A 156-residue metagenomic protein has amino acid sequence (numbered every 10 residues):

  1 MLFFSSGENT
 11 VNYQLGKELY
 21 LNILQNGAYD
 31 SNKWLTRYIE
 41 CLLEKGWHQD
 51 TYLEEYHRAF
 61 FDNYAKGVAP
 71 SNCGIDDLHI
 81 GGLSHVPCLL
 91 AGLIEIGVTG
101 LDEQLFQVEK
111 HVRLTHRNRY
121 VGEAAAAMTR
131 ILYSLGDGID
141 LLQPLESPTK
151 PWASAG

Functional and structural regions predicted by a protein language model:
M1-G156: Structured, active/binding-site neighborhoods that engage oxygen-rich ligands
